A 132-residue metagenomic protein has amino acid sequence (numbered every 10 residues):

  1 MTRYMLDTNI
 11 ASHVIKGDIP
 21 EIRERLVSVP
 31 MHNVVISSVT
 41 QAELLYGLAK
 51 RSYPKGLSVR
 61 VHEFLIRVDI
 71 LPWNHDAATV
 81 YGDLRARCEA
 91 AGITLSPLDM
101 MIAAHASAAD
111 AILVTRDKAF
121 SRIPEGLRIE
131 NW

Functional and structural regions predicted by a protein language model:
M1-I36, L48-L65: Short, well-structured N-terminal submotif of metal-dependent ribonuclease cores
M1-R3, A103, S107-W132: Acidic, PIN/NYN-like endoribonuclease modules and their adjacent C-terminal/linker elements
D7, S37, T94-S96, D117: Histidine- and aromatic-rich ligand-binding microenvironments
D7-T8, I22, L44, Y81 (+1 more regions): Generic structural signal for small/hydrophobic residues in well-ordered secondary structure, especially within
A11, Q41-L44, A78, F120: A generic structural signal for short hydrophobic patches within well-formed alpha-helices
E21, V35, R60, D76 (+3 more regions): Amphipathic alpha-helical recognition patches that constitute DNA-binding helices
V68-V114: Active-site neighborhoods of divalent-metal-dependent phosphate/nucleic-acid chemistry enzymes
